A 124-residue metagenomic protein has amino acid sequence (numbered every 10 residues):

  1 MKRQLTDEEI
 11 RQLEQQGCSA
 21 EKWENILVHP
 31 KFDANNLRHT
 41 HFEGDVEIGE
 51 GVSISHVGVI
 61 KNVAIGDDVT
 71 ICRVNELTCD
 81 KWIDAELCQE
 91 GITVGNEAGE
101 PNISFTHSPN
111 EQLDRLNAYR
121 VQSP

Functional and structural regions predicted by a protein language model:
M1-P124: Domain-scale signature associated with acetyltransferase and cell-envelope carbohydrate enzymes
